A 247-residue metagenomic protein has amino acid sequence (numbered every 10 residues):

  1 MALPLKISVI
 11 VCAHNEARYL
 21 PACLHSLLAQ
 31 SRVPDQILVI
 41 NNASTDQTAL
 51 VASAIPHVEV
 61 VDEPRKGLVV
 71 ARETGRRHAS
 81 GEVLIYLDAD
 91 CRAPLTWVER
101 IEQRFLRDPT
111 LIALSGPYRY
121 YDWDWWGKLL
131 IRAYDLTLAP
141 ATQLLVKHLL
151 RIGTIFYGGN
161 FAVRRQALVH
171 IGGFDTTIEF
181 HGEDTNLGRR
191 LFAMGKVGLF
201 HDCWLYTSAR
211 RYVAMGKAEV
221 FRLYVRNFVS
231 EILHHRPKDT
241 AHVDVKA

Functional and structural regions predicted by a protein language model:
N15-A29: Short, well-formed alpha-helical segments that are part of the catalytic scaffolds of diverse glycosyltransferases
Y19-P21, D46-A54: Acidic helix N-cap motif at the loop->helix transition within catalytic regions of sugar-transfer enzymes
S26, N41-A49, C91: A conserved acidic beta->alpha catalytic loop
E63-A79: Glycine-rich, basic loop-to-helix element that forms the pyrophosphate-binding segment of sugar-nucleotide handling
L84: Short aromatic/hydrophobic "clamp" motif used to bind/position activated sugar donors
T96-K128: Conserved donor NDP-sugar-binding/catalytic core segment of glycosyltransferases
G116-W123, I131-T154: Short, flexible, basic/aromatic active-site loop/helix in glycosyltransferases
F180-L187: Acidic donor-binding loop at a coil-to-helix junction in glycosyltransferase catalytic cores that engages
